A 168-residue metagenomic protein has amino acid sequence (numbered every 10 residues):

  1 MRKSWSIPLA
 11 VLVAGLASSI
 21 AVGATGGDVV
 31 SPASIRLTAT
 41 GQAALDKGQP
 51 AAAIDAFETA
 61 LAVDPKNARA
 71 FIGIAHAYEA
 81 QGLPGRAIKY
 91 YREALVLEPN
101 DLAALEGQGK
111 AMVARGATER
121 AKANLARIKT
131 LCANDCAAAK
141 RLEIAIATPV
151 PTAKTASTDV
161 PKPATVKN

Functional and structural regions predicted by a protein language model:
R2, G26-S34, A123-N168: Terminal, low-structured helical/coil segments at or just beyond the last alpha-helical repeat
L45-D46, A62, I72, H76-E79 (+1 more regions): Position-specific recognition of the canonical hydrophobic site in helix A of tetratricopeptide repeat
D46-K47, A80-Q81, A114-R115, L131 (+1 more regions): Register position in tetratricopeptide repeats
V63, L97, T130-N134: Structural marker of alpha-solenoid helical repeat scaffolds
G73, G107, R141-A145: Canonical tetratricopeptide repeat
